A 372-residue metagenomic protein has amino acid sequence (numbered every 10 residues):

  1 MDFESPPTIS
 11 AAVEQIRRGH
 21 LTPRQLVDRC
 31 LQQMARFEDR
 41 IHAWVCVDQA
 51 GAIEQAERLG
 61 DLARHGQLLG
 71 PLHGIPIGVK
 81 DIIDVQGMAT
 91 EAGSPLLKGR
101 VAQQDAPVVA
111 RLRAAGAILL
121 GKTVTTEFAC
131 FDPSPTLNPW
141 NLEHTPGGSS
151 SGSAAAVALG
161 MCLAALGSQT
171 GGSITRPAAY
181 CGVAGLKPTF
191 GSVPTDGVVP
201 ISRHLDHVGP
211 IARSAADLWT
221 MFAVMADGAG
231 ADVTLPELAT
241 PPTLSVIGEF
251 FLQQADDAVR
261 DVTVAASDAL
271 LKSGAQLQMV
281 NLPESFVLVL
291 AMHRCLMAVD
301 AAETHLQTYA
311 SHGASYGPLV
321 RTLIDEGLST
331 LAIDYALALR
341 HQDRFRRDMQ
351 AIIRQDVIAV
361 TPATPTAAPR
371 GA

Functional and structural regions predicted by a protein language model:
M1-E54, K272-G274: An N-terminal boundary/leader segment
G19, C30, G74, K80 (+6 more regions): Glycine-rich, small-residue loops and helix-cap segments that act as flexible hinges at active-site edges
P23-D28, E57, A258-N281, L306-S311 (+2 more regions): Acyltransferase
A52-E54, L62-P135: Acidic/His- and Gly-rich active-site-bordering loop/insert found across diverse amide/peptide-bond hydrolases
L72-A92, P241-T243, C295-Q350: Short helix-loop capping/hinge segments that flank enzyme active sites or metal/cofactor-binding pockets
P95, G99, T136, A291-H293 (+2 more regions): Short, surface-exposed loop/helix-turn segments at secondary-structure junctions that function as lids/hinges flanking
Q104-F222: Short glycine/serine-rich loop segments
K187-S267, E284: A short helix-breaking turn/cap at a secondary-structure junction
